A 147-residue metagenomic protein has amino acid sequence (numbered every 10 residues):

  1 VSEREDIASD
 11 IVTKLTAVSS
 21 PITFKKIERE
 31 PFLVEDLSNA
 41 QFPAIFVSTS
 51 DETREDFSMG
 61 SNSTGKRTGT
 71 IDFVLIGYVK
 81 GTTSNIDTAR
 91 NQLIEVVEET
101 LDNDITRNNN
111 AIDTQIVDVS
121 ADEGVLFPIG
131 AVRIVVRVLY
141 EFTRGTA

Functional and structural regions predicted by a protein language model:
V1-F42, F46-A147: Charged, amphipathic alpha-helical segments and their flanking helix caps
